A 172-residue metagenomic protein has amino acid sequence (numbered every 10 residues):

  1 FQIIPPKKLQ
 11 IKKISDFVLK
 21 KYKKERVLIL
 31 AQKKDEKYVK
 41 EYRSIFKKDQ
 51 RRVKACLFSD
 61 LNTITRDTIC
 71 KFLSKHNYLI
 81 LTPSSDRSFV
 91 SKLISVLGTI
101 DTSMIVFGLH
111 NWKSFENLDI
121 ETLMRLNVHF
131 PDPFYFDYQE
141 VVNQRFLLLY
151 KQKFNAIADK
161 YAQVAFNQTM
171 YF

Functional and structural regions predicted by a protein language model:
Q2-C56, N155: An alpha-beta-alpha
K7-K8, E25, K33-K37, S85-S88 (+3 more regions): Solvent-exposed loop/turn segments at secondary-structure junctions within structured extracellular/periplasmic domains
I11, E36-E41, I64-R66, R87-L93 (+1 more regions): Extracytoplasmic/secreted cell-surface and envelope-processing proteins
K12-D16, K20, K40, S44 (+5 more regions): Solvent-exposed, polar/charged alpha-helical surfaces in well-ordered, non-transmembrane soluble domains, broadly
K23-R26, R51-K54, K75-Y78, I100-I105 (+1 more regions): Loop/turn elements at helix/coil->beta-strand transitions in domains of secreted/extracellular proteins
R26-Q32, S74-S91, S103-H110, A162: Periplasmic-binding protein-like
D49-L73: A short, well-structured beta->alpha microelement
S91-V164: Extracellular/periplasmic periplasmic-binding protein-like sensory domains
